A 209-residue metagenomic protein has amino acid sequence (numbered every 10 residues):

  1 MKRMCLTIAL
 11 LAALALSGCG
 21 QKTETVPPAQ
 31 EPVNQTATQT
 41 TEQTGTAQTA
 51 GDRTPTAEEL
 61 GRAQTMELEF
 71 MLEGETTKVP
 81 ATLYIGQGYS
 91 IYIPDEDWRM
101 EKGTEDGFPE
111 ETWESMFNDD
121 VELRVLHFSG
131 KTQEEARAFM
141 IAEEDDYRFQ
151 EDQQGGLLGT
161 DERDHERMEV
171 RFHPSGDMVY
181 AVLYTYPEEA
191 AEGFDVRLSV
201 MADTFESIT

Functional and structural regions predicted by a protein language model:
M1-S17: Sec-dependent bacterial lipoprotein signal peptides
T7-I8, C19-G107, Y186-T209: N-terminal targeting sequences that direct proteins away from the cytosol to non-cytosolic compartments
T77-T82, G107-T112, E151-T160: Short, hydrophobic/aromatic-rich segments at coil-to-beta transitions
T82-L83, W98-E101, W113-M116, D145-E151 (+1 more regions): Short, exposed beta-strand/loop patches in secreted or surface proteins that constitute
G86-G88, N118-V121, R163-H165, D177: Glycine-centered tight beta-turn/hairpin loop motif at sheet-sheet or coil-to-beta transitions
D95-D97, T104-D106, H127-G130, R163 (+2 more regions): A mature extracytoplasmic/lumenal domain signature
W113-E135: A short acidic-to-branched-hydrophobic micro-motif
A138-E188, E192: Signature of long, low-cysteine stretches enriched in small and polar/charged residues
